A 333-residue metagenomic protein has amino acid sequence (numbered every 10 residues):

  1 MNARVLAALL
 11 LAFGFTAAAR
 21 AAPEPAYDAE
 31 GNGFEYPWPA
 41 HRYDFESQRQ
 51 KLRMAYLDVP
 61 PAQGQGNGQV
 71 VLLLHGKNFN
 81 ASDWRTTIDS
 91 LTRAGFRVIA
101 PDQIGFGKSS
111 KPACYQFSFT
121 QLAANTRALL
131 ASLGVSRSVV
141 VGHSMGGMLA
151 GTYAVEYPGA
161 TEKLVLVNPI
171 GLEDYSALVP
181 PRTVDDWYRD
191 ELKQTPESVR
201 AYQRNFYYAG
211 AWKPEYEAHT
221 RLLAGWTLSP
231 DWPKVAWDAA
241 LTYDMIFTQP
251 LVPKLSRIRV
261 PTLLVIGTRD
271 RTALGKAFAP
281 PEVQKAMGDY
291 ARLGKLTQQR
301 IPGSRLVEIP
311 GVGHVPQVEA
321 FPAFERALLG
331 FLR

Functional and structural regions predicted by a protein language model:
N2, L6, A19-Q69, R93-F96 (+4 more regions): Alpha/beta-hydrolase fold catalytic core
D44-Q50, L57-Q63, R93, Q103-V141 (+3 more regions): Active-site loop/oxyanion-hole signature of alpha/beta-hydrolase fold enzymes
Q48, L52, V59-K108, V318: Conserved HGGG/HGGXW glycine-rich cap/lid loop of the alpha/beta-hydrolase fold
G151-V155, E162-Q194: Flexible "cap/lid" loop of the alpha/beta hydrolase fold
T195-L255: Conserved alpha/beta-hydrolase catalytic His-Asp/Glu region
I258, L264-I266: Short beta-strand/loop motif that positions the catalytic acidic residue of the alpha/beta-hydrolase fold
R271-R292: Conserved alpha/beta-hydrolase "acid-adjacent" motif
V312-A320: Catalytic histidine-centered segment of alpha/beta-hydrolase-like enzymes
